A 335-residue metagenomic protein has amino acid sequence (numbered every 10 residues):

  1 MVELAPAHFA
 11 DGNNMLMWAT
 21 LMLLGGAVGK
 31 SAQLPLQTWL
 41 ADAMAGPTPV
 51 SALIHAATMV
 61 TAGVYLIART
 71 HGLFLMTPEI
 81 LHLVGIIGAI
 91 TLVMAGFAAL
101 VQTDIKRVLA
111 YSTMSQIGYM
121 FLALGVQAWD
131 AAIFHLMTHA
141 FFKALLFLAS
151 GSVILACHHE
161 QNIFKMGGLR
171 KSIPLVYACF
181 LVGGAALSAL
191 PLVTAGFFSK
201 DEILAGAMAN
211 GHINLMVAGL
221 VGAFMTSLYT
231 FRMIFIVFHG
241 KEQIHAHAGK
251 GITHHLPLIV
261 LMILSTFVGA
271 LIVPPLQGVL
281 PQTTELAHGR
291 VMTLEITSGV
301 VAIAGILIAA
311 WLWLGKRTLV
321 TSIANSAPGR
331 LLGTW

Functional and structural regions predicted by a protein language model:
M1-K250, M262-L271: Hydrophobic transmembrane alpha-helices and their helix-loop junctions in integral membrane proteins
L4, Q33, H255, I272-V273 (+2 more regions): Selective for proline/serine-rich intrinsically disordered segments in cytosolic/nuclear regulatory regions
L4-A7, L169, A207, V279 (+3 more regions): Residues that form generic nucleotide/phosphate-binding pockets
F74, G167, V279-L286, L332: Generic preference for hydrophobic/aromatic residues in regular secondary structure cores
F197, H247, G278, V320-S322: Short coil/turn segments at secondary-structure boundaries
H247, A270-T293: Polyanionic (Asp/Glu-rich) segments that form extended negatively charged tracts
H254-L264, T283-W335: Membrane-interface and transmembrane segments of multi-pass membrane proteins
V268-P274, W311-L314: Membrane-interface helix-loop junctions at the exits of transmembrane helices
